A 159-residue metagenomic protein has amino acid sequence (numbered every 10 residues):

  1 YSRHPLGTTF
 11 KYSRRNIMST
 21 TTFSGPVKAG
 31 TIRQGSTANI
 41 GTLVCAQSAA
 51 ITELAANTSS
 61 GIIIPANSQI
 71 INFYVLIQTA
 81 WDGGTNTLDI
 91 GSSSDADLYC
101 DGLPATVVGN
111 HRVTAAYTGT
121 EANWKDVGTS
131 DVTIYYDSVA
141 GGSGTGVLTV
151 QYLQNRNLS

Functional and structural regions predicted by a protein language model:
Y1-I17: Short, Lys/Arg-enriched N-terminal segments with co-localized hydrophobic residues within the first ~10-30 amino acids
S19-S159: Surface-exposed, low-hydrophobicity beta-strand/loop segments enriched in small/polar/acidic residues
